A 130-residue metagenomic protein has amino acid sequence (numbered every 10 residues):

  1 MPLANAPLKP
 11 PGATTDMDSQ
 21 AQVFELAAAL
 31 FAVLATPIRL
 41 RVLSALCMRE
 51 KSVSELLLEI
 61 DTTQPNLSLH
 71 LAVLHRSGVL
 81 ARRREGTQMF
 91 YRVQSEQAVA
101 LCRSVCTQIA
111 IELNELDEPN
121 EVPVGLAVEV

Functional and structural regions predicted by a protein language model:
M1-L26, Q97-V130: Amphipathic alpha-helical dimerization/coiled-coil segments that flank or bridge DNA-binding/regulatory modules
D18-P65, M89-A98: N-terminal helix-turn-helix DNA-binding core of bacterial DNA-binding proteins
T36-I38, V73, V79-A81, A100: Short alpha-helical segments used as structural interaction elements across diverse proteins
A45, V73-R76, C106: Juxtamembrane/membrane-water interface recognition
E55, R83-R84, E115: A generic structural-conservation signal
L58, L69, H75-R76: Alpha-helical residues within the helix-turn-helix
R76-E85, R92: Beta-hairpin "wing" of winged helix-turn-helix
